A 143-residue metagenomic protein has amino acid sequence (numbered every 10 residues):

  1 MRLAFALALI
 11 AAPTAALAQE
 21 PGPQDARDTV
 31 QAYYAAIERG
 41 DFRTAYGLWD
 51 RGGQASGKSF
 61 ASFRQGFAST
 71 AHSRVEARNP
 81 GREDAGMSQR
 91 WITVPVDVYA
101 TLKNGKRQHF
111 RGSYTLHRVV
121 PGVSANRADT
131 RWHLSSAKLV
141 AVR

Functional and structural regions predicted by a protein language model:
F5-A6, A16: Cleavable N-terminal signal peptides
A11-A15: N-terminal signal peptide c-region/cleavage motif recognized by signal peptidases
L17-R39, G47: Short, low-complexity N-terminal intrinsically disordered segments enriched in polar/charged residues
A18-Q24, Q65, M87, V140-R143: Compositionally biased, proline/threonine/alanine/serine-rich low-complexity intrinsically disordered stretches
F42-W91: Short solvent-exposed beta->alpha transition segments
A85-R143: Exposed beta-sheet edge and beta->alpha loop/turn motif
